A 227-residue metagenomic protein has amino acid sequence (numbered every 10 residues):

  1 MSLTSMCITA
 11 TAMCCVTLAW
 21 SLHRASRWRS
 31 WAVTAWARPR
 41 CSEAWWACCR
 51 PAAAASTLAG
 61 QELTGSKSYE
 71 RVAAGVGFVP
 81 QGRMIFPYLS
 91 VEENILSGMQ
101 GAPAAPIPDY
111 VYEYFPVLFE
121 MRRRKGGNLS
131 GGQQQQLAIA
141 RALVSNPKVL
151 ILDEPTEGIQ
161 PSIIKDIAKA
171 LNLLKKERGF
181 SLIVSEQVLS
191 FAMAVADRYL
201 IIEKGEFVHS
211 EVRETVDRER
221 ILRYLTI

Functional and structural regions predicted by a protein language model:
W31-V33: The feature captures the beta-strand-to-loop junction immediately N-terminal to the Walker
W46: Helix-to-loop junction immediately C-terminal to a conserved catalytic motif
E62-R83, P108, E120-R124, V216-L222: ABC ATPase NBD coupling module
L89, L129, A142-L143: ABC ATPase signature
V144-K148: A short, proline-enriched helix->beta-strand linker immediately N-terminal to the Walker B motif in ABC-type P-loop
L150-E154: Catalytic Walker B motif of ABC-type/P-loop ATPase nucleotide-binding domains
K165-R178: Helical segment within the ABC ATPase nucleotide-binding domain
